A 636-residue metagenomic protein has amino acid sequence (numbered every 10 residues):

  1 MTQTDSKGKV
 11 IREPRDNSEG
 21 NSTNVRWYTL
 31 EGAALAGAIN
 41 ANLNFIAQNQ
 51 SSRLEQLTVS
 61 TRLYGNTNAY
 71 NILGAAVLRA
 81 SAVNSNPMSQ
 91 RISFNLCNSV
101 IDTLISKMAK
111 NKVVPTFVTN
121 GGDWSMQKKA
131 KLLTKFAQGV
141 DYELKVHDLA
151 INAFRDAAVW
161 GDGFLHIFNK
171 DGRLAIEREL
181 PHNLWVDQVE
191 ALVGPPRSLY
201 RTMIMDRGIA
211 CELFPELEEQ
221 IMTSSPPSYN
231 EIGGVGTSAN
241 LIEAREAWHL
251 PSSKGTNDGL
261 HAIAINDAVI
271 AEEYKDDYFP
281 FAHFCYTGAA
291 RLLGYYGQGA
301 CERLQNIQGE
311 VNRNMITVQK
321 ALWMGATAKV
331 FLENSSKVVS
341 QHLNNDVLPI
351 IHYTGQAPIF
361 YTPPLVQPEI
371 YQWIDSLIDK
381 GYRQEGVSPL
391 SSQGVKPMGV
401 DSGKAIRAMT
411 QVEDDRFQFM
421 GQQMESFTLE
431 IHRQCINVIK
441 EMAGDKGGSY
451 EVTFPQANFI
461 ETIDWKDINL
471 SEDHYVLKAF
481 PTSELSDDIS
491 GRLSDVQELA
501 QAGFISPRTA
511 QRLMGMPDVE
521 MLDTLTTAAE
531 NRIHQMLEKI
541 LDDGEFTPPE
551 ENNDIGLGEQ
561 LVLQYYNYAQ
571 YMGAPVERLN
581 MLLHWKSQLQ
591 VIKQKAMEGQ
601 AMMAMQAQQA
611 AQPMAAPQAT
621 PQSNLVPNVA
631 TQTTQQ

Functional and structural regions predicted by a protein language model:
M1-L260, I265-N266, V366-E369, W373-D379 (+10 more regions): Extended, helix-rich architectural segments
Q127, K131, Q298-C301, Q305-N312 (+8 more regions): Conserved structured core elements
F136, V140-E143, I307-G325, D346 (+7 more regions): Generic, well-ordered alpha-helical scaffold segments in large soluble proteins
N240, W248-G399: Extended, charged amphipathic alpha-helical segments
P389, S402-M514, T524: Extended amphipathic alpha-helical segments with heptad-repeat/coiled-coil character used for oligomerization, fusion
R508-T509, L513-M536, M572-A610: Long, highly charged low-complexity segments enriched in Glu/Asp and Lys/Arg with interspersed Ser/Thr
E545-N552, Q570-E577: Charged, low-complexity interaction regions
E551-L563: Short amphipathic alpha-helical heptad-repeat segments
